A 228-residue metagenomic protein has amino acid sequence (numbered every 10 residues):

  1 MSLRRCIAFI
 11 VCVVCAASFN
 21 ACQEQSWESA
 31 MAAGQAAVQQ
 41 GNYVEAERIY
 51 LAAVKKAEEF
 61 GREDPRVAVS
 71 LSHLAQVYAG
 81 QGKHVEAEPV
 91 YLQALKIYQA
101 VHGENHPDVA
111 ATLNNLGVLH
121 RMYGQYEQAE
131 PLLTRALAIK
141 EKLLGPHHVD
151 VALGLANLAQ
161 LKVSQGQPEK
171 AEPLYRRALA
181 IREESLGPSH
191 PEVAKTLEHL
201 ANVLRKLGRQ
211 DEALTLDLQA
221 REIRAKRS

Functional and structural regions predicted by a protein language model:
A8-S18: Bacterial N-terminal signal peptides
Q23-E24: Bacterial signal peptide processing site
E28-G41, P65-G80, Y91, P107-M122 (+2 more regions): Conserved alpha-helical positions within TPR/SEL1-like repeat arrays
E59-R62, A100-E104, K142-P146, E184-P188 (+1 more regions): Short coil/turn linkers that connect adjacent helices within long alpha-helical scaffolds, especially alpha-solenoid
R176, E198, N202-K226: TPR/TPR-like (Sel1-like) alpha-helical repeat modules
